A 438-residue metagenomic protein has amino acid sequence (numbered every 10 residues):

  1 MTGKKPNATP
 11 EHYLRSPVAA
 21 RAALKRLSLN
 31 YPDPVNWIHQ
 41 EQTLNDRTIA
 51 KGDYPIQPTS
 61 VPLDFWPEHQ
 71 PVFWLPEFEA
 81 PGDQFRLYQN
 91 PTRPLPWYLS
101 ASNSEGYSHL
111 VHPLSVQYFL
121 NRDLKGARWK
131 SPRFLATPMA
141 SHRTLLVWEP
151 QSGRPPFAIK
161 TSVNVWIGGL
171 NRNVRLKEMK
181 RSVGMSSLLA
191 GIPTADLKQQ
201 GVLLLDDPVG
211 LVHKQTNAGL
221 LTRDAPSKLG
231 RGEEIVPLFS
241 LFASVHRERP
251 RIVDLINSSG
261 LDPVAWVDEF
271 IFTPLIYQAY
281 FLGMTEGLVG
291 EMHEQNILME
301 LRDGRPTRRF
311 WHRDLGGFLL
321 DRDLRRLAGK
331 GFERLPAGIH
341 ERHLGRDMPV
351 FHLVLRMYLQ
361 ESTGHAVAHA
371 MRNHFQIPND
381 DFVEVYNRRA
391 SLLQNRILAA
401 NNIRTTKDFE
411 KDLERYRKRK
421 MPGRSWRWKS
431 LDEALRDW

Functional and structural regions predicted by a protein language model:
M1-T273, R302-W438: Nucleotide/phosphate-binding site architecture used for ATP/NTP-dependent chemistry
W266-E286, G290: Conserved kinase catalytic-core helix
M292-E294: Hydrophobic HxD+1 residue recognition
I297-M299: Hydrophobic residue at the +6 position relative to the catalytic HRD Asp in the kinase catalytic loop
